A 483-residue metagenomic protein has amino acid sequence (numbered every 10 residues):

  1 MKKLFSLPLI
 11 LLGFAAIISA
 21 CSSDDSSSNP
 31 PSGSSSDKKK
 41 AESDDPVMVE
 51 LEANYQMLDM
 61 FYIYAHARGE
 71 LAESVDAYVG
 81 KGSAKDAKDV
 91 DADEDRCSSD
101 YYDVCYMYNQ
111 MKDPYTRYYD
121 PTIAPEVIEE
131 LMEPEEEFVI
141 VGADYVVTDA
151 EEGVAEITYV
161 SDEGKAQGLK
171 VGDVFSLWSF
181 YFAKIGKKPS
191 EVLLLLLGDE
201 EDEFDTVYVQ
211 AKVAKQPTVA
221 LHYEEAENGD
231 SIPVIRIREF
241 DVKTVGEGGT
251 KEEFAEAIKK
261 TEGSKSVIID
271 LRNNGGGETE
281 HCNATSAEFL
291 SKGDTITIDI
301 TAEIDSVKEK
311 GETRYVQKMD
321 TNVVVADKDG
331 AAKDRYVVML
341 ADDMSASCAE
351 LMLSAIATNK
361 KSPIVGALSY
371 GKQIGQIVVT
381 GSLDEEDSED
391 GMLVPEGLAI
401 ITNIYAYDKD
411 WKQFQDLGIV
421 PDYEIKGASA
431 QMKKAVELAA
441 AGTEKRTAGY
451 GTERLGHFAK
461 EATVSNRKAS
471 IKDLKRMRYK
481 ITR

Functional and structural regions predicted by a protein language model:
M1-P8: Bacterial N-terminal signal peptides that target proteins for export
L4, A16-E52: Bacterial Sec-dependent N-terminal signal peptides
L9-F14: Hydrophobic helical h-region of N-terminal Sec-dependent signal peptides in bacterial secretory/periplasmic proteins
K38-Y55, H222-T250, A255-I268, N274-R483: C-terminal "post-core" interaction segments
D59-A155, K188-V192, L197-Y223, T447-R483: Extended, small/polar residue-biased N-terminal targeting/export presequences and adjacent propeptide/linker tracts
D93-D100, V171-V207, E252-A255, E280-A284 (+2 more regions): PDZ domains, with a preference for the canonical peptide-binding region formed by the helix
E130-I185, V242-K243, E247-T250: PDZ/PDZ-like domain segments forming the peptide/carboxylate-binding groove, activating on the N-terminal beta-strands
T148-A150, D162-E163, F180, L197-E201 (+6 more regions): Solvent-exposed coil/turn segments that connect beta secondary-structure elements in extracytoplasmic/periplasmic
